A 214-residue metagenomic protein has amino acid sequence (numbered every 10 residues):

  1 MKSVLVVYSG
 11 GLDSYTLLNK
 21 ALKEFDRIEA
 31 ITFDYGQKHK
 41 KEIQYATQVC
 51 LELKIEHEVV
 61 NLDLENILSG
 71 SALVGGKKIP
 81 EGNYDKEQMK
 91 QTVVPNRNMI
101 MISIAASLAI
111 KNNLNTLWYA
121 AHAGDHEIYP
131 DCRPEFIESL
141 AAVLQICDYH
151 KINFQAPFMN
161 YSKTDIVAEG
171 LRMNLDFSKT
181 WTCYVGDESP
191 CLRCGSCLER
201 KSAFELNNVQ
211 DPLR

Functional and structural regions predicted by a protein language model:
M1-N174: ATP-dependent adenylation/nucleotidyltransferase module used to activate substrates
S103, K179-S202: Local cysteine-cluster metal-coordination motifs and their immediate loop/turn environment, predominantly Fe-S cluster
G186-D187, N208-R214: Short cysteine/histidine-rich metal-coordination sites, predominantly Zn2+-binding motifs
L198, F204-D211: Short Fe-S-cluster ligation motifs
